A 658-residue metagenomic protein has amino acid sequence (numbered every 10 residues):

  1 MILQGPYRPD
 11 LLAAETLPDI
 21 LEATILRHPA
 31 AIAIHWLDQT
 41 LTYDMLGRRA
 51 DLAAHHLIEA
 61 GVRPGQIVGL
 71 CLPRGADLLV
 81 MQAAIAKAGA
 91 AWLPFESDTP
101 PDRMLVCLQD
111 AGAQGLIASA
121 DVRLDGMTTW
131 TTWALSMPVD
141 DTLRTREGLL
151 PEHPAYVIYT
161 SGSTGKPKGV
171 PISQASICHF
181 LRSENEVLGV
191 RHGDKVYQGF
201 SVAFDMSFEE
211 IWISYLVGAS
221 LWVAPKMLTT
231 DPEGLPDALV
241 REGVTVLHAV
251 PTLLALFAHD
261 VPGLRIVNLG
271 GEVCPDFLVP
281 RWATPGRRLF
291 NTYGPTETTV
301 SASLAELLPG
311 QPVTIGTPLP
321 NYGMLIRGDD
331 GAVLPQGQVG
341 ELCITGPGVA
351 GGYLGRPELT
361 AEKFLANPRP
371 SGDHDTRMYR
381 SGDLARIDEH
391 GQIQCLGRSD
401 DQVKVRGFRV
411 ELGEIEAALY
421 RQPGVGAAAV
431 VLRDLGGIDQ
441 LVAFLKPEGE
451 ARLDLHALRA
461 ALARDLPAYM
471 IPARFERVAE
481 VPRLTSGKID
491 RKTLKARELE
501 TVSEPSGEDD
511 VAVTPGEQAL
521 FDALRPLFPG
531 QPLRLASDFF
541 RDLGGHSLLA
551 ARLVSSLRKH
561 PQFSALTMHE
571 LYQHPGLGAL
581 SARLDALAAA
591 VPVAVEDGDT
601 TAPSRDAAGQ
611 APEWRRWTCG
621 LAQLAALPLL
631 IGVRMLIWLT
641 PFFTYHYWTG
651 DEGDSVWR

Functional and structural regions predicted by a protein language model:
M1-I158, I172-S173, H179, P275-V279 (+4 more regions): AMP-binding/adenylate-forming domain of the ANL superfamily
M1-Y7, T16-P18, H55, G115-E147 (+5 more regions): AMP-dependent adenylate-forming
L12, L37-L41, G69-A76, F95-D102 (+10 more regions): Glycine-rich loop motifs involved in handling phospho/adenylate chemistry
T24, C107, L116, S214 (+11 more regions): Residue-level signal for inorganic ion chemistry
H28-T40, I58-I67, L396-D401, G426-V430 (+4 more regions): Phosphopantetheine carrier-protein modules
D77-A83, A90-L108, D140-Q336, E341-A350 (+3 more regions): Motif- and composition-driven signal specific to adenylation
A111-Q114, I438, P482-S604: Phosphopantetheine-dependent thiolation modules in NRPS/PKS and related acyl-activating systems
D597-R658: Terminal amphipathic alpha-helical/low-complexity segments used for targeting or macromolecular assembly
